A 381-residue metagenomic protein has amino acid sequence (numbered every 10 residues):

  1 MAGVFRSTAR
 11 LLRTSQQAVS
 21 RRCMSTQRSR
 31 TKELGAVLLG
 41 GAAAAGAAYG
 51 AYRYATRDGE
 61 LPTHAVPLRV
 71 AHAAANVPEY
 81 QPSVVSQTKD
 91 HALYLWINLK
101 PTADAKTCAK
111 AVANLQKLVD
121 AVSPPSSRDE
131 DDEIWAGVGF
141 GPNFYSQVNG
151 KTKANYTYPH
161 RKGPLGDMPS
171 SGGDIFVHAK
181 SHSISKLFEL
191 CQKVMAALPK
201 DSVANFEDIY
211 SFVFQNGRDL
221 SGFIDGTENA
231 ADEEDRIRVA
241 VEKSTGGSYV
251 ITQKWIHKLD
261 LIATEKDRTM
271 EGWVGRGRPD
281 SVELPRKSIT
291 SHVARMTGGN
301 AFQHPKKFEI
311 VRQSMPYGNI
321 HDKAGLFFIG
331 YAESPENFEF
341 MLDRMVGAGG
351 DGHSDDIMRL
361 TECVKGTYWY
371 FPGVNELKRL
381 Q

Functional and structural regions predicted by a protein language model:
M1-L38, G46, Y52-R53, A71: N-terminal mitochondrial targeting presequence
A42-A47, H64-Q381: Long, histidine/aromatic-enriched segments associated with O2/redox biology
G50-P62: Hydrophobic single-pass membrane-insertion segments
